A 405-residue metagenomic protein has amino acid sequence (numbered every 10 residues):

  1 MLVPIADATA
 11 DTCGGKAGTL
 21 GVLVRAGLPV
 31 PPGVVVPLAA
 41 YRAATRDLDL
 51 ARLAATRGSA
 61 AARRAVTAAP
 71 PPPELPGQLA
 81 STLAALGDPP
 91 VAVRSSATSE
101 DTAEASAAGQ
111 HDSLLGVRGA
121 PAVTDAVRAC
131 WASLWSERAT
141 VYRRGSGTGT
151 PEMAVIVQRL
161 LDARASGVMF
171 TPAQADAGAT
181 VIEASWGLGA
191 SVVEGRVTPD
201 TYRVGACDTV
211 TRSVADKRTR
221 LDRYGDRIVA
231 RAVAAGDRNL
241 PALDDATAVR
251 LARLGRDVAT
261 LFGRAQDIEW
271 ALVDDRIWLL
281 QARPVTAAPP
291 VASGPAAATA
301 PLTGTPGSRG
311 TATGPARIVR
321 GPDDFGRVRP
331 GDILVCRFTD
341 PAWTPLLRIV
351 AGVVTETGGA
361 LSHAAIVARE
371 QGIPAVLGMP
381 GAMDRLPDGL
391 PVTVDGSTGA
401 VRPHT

Functional and structural regions predicted by a protein language model:
M1-I156, A165, R238, A246 (+8 more regions): N-terminal beta-alpha lobe that positions the nucleotide/phosphoryl donor in ATP/NTP-coupled carboxylate activation
L23-A26, T171-D176, I349, A365-G372: Alpha-helix C-terminal capping segments
D112, R159, V168-L188, A282-A287: Short beta-strand elements
G119, P172-G178, G205-D208, L272-R276 (+1 more regions): Short acidic-glycine loop/turn motifs at beta-strand connectors
A184-A265: Conserved catalytic alpha/beta cores of large enzymes that bind or transform nucleotide phosphates and polynucleotides
V192, P284-P289, T311-D332, R337-T405: Acidic, glycine-rich flexible loop/linker segments
T260-T286: Conserved metal-phosphate-binding beta-hairpin within the catalytic cores of diverse ATP-dependent phosphoryl-transfer
